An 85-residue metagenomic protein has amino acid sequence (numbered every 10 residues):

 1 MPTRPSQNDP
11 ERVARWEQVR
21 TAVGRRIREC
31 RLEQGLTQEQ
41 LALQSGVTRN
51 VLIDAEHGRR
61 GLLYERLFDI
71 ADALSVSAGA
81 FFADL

Functional and structural regions predicted by a protein language model:
M1-E29, E33, E39, D72: N-terminal flexible/basic segments that precede or flank functional cores
V19-A22, V47, L62: Alpha-helix N-cap/N′ positions at the starts of helices
R25, E29, L43, D54 (+1 more regions): DNA-binding alpha-helical recognition surfaces that contact promoter or target DNA
G35-D54: Short alpha-helical DNA-recognition segment
Q40, V51, G61-L62, A80: Residues in the helix-turn-helix
R59-D69: Short, basic-rich loop-to-helix N-cap that marks the start of a DNA-contacting helix
S75-L85: Short C-terminal boundary/hinge segments that cap the last helix of small helical domains
